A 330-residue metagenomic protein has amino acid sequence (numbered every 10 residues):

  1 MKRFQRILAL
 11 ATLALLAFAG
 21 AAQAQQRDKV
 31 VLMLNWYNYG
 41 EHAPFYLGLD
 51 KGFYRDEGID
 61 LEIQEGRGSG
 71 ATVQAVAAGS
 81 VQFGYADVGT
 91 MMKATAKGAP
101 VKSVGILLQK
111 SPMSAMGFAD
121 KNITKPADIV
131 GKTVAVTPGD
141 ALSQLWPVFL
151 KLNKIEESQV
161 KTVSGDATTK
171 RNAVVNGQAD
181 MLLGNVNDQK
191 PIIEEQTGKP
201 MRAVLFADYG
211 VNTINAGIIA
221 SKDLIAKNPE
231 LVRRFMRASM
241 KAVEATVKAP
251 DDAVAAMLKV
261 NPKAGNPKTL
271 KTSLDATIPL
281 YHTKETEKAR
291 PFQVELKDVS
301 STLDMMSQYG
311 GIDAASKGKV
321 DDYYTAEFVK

Functional and structural regions predicted by a protein language model:
M1-A9: Bacterial N-terminal signal peptides that target proteins for export
A9-A19: Bacterial N-terminal signal peptides
Q25-D166, K170-N176, D180-N187, V204-F206 (+1 more regions): Short, glycine-/small- and polar/acidic-enriched structural segments that line small-molecule recognition paths
G89-T90, T169-A173, G177-G265: Pocket-lining segment of extracytoplasmic ligand-binding domains
S103, T162, T246-M257, A315-G318: Surface-exposed patches in mature extracellular/periplasmic domains of secreted proteins
E157-K161, K263-D275, I312-V320: Short, surface-exposed acidic
K227-Y309: Secondary-structure end/capping motifs
V299-K330: Conserved C-terminal helix/tail region of periplasmic/extracytoplasmic solute-binding proteins
